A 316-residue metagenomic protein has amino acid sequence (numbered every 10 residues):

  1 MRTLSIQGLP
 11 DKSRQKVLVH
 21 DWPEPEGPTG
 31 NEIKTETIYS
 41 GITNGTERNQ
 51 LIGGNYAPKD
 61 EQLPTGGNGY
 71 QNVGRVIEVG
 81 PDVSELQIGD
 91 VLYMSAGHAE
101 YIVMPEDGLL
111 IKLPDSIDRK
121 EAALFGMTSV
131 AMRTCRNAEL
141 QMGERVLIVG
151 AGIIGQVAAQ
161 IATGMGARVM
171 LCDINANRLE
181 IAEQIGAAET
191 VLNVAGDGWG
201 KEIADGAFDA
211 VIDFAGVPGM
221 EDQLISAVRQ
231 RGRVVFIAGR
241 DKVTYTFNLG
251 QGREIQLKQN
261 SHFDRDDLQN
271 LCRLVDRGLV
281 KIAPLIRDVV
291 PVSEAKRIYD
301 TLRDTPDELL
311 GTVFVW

Functional and structural regions predicted by a protein language model:
P25-I42, G54-A96: Glycine-rich beta-strand-centered segment in the early N-terminal region that forms part of a ligand/cofactor-binding
N44, S95-D107: A structural motif shared across PLP-dependent enzymes of the aminotransferase-like
Y93, I212, V235: N-terminal Rossmann-like NAD(P) cofactor-binding module of classical short-chain dehydrogenase/reductase
D118-V194: Mid-domain Rossmann-like dinucleotide-binding core that forms the NAD(H)/NADP(H) cofactor-binding site
K201-V211: A short acidic, Gly/Pro-enriched loop at the edge of an enzyme's catalytic core that lines a small-molecule cofactor
P218-L279, W316: Glycine-rich phosphate-binding loop and adjacent beta-alpha segment of Rossmann(oid) nucleotide-cofactor-binding
D222, R265-W316: C-terminal hydrophobic helical "lid"/dimerization subdomain of Rossmann-like NAD(P)H-dependent oxidoreductases
